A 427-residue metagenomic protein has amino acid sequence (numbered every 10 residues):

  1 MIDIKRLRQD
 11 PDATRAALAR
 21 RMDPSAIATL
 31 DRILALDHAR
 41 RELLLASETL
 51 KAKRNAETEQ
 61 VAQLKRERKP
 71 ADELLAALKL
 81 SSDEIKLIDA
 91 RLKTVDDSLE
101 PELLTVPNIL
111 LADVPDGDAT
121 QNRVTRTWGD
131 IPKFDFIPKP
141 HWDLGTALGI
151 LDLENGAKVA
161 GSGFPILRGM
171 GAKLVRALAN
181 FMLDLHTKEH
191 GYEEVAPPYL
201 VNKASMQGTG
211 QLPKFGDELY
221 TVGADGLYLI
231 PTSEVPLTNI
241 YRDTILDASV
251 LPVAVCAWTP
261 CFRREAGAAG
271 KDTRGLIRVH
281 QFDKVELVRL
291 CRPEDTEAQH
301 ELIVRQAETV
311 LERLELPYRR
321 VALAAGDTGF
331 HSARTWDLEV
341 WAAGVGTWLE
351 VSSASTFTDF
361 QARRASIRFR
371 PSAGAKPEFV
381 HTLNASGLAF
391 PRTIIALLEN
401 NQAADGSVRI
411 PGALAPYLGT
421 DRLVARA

Functional and structural regions predicted by a protein language model:
M1-P132, T146, I150: N-terminal alpha-helical targeting/anchoring segments
T127-A427: TRNA-recognition modules of translation machinery and tRNA-sensing kinases, especially anticodon-binding
